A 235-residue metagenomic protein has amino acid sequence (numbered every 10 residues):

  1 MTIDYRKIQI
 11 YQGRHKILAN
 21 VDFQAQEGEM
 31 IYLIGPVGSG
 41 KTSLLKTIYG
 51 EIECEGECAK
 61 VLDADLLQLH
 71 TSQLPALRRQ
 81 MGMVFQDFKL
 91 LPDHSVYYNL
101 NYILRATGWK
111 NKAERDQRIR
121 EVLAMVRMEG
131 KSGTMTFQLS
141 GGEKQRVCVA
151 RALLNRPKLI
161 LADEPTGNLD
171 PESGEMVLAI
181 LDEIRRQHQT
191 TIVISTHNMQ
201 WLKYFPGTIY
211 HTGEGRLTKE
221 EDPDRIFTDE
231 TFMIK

Functional and structural regions predicted by a protein language model:
Y49: Helix-to-loop junction immediately C-terminal to a conserved catalytic motif
C54-D65: Conserved ABC transporter NBD signature motif
A64-D65, N101, R105, K112-K131: Conserved ABC ATPase "signature" region
M135-L139, E143-Q145: Conserved ABC ATPase signature
R156: Conserved catalytic motifs of ABC-family nucleotide-binding domains
I160-D163: Catalytic Walker B motif of ABC-type/P-loop ATPase nucleotide-binding domains
P171-S173: Helix N-cap at the start of a conserved alpha-helix in ABC-type nucleotide-binding domains
